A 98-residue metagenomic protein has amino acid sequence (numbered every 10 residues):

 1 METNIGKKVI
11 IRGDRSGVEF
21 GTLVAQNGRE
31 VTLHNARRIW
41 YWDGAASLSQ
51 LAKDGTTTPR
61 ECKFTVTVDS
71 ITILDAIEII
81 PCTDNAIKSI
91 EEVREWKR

Functional and structural regions predicted by a protein language model:
E2-R98: Conserved RNA-binding domains used in RNP assembly and mRNA/RNA metabolism
